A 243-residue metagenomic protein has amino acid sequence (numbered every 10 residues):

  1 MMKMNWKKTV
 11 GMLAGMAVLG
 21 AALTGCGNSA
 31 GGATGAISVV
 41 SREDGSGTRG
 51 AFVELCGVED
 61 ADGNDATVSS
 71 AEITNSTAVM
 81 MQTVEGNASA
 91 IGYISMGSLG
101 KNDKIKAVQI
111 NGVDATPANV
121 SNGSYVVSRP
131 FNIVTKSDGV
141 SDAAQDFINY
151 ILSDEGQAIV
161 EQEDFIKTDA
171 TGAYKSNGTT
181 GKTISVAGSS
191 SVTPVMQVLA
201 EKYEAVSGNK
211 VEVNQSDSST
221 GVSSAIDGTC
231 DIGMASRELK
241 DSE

Functional and structural regions predicted by a protein language model:
M1-M2, E43: A general, composition-driven signal for non-globular sequence regions
M2-L13: Bacterial N-terminal signal peptides that target proteins for export
W6-K7, V18-L19, G233: Short, intrinsically disordered low-complexity segments
M12, M16-L19, S189: Hydrophobic alpha-helical membrane-embedded or membrane-associated segments
G20-G25: C-terminal motif of bacterial Sec signal peptides marking the signal peptidase cleavage site
G27-E243: Exported/periplasmic ABC-transporter solute-binding proteins
